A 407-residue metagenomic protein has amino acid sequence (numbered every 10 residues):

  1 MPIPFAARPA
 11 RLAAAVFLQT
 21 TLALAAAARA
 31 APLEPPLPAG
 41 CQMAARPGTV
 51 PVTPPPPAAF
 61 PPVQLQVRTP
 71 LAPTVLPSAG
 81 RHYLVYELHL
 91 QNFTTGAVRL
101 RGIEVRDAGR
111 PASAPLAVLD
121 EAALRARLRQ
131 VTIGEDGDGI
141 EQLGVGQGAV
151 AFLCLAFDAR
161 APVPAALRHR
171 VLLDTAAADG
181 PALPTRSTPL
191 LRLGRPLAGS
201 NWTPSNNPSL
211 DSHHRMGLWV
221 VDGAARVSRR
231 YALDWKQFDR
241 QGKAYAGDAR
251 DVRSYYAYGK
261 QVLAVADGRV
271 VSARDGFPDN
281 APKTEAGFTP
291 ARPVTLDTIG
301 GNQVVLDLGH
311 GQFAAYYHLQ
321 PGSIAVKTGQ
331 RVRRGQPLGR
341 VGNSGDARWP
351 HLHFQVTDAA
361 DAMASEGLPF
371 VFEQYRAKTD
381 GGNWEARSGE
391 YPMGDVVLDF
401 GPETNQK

Functional and structural regions predicted by a protein language model:
Q42-S78: Low-complexity, acidic Ser/Thr/Pro/Gly-rich terminal tails and inter-domain linkers that flank the onset of structured
P70, G80-E87: Short, solvent-exposed loop/turn segments enriched in Ser/Thr/Gly
L90-T94: Asparagine-centered strand-capping/turn motif at beta-strand->loop junctions
A117-R160: Intrinsically disordered, low-complexity Pro/Gly/Ser/Thr-rich segments with frequent PxxP/GP/PP motifs and embedded
A156-G194: Terminal connector regions
T188-N207, H213-R215, A246-G247, T289-V294 (+2 more regions): Acidic, glycine-rich catalytic/binding loops that coordinate metals and/or anionic ligands
L263, L308, Q312-G335: Short histidine-centered loop motifs in beta-beta connectors
D267-Q320: Zn2+-dependent peptidoglycan hydrolase active-site motif and core
